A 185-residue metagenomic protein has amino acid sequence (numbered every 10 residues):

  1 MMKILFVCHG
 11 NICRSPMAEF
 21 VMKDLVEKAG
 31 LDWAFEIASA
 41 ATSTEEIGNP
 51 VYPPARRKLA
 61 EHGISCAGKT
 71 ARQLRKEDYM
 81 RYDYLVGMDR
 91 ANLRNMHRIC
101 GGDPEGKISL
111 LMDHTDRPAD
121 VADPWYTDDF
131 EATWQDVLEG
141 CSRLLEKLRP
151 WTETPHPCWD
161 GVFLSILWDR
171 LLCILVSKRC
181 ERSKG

Functional and structural regions predicted by a protein language model:
M1-R81, E146-E153, F163, I174-K178: Conserved active-site segments centered on acidic
C8, L59, V86-G87, V137: Hydrophobic structural packing positions in well-ordered secondary structure
N11, N49, N92-N95, K184: Detector for Asparagine
S15, M88-D89: Replace "coordinates the UDP/GDP/TDP-sugar" with "coordinates nucleotide-activated sugar donors
Y84, R90-C158, L167-I174: Phosphate-binding/catalytic loops
R170-G185: N-terminal, intrinsically disordered charge-dense segments
